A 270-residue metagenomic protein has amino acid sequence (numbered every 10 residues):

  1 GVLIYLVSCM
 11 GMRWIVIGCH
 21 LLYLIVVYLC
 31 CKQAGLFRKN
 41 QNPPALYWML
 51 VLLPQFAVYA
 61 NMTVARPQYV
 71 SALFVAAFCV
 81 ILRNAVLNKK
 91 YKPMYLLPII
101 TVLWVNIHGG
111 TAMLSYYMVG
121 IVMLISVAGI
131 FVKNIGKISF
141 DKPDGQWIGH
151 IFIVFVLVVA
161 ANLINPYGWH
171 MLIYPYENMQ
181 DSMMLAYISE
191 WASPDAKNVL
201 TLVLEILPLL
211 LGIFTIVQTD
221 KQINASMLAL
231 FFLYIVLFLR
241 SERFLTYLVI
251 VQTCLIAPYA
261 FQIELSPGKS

Functional and structural regions predicted by a protein language model:
G1-G11: Short hydrophobic/aromatic helix or loop-helix immediately within or flanking a transmembrane segment in polytopic
I25-A57: Transmembrane-helix signature of polytopic, membrane-embedded enzymes that assemble or transfer cell-envelope glycans
L29, V70-L87, V119-F131: Specific aromatic-rich, kink-prone transmembrane helix
Q55-Y59, P93-M113, L157-A161, F231-F238: Membrane-interface alpha helices of multi-pass inner-membrane proteins
M62-V70: Short acidic/glycine- and proline-prone juxtamembrane loop motifs at membrane-interface regions of multi-pass membrane
F78-M94, I213-K221: Membrane-interface transmembrane helices that cradle and orient dolichyl/undecaprenyl
N84-V102, G149-I153, A225-F232: Short hydrophobic alpha-helices at membrane interfaces in multi-pass membrane enzymes
G109-V217: Transmembrane catalytic cores of multi-pass membrane glycosyltransferases and polysaccharide-assembly enzymes
